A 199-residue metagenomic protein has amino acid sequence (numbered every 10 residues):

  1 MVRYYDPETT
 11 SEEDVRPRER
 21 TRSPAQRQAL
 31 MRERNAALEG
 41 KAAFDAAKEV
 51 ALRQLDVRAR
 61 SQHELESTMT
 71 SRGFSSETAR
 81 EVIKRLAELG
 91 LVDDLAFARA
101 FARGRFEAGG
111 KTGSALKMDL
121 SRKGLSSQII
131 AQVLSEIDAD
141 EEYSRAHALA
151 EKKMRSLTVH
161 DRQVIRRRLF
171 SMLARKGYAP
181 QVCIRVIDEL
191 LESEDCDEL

Functional and structural regions predicted by a protein language model:
M1-L199: An alpha-helical, amphipathic repeat domain used for nucleic-acid recognition, typified by the mTERF helical solenoid
